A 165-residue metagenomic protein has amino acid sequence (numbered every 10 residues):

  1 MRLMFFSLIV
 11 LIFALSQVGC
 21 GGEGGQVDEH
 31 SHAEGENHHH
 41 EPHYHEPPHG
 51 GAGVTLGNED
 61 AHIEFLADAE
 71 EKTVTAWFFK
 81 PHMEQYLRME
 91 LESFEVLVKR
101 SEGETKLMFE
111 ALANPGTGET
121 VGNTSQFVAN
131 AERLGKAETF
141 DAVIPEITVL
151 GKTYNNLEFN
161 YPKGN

Functional and structural regions predicted by a protein language model:
R2-F5, S16-N165: Intrinsically disordered, low-complexity terminal tails/loops enriched in metal-binding residues
